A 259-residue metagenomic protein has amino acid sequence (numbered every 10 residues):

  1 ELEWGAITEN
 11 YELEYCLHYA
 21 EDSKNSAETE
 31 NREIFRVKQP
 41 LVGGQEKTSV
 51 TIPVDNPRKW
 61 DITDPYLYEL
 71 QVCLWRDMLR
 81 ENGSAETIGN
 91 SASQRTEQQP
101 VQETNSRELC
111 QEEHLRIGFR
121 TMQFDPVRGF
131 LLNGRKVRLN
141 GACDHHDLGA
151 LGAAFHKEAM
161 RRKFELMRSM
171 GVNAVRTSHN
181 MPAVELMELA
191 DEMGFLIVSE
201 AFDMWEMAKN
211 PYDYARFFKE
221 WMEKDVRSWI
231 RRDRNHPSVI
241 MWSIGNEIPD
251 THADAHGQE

Functional and structural regions predicted by a protein language model:
E1-L189, M193-I197, D225-R231, N235-M241 (+1 more regions): Secreted/periplasmic carbohydrate-active enzymes, especially glycoside hydrolases
N140, W205-K224: Active-site-adjacent "subsite" loops/lids of carbohydrate-active enzymes
H146-L151, E206-N210, D250-H252: A short acidic, helix-capping loop that chelates divalent metal ions and anchors anionic groups
M181-A183, D203-E206, N246-D250: Solvent-exposed loop/turn segments at secondary-structure junctions within structured extracellular/periplasmic domains
P211-F218, G245-E259: Active-site cleft segment of glycoside hydrolase catalytic domains centered on the general acid/base Glu
